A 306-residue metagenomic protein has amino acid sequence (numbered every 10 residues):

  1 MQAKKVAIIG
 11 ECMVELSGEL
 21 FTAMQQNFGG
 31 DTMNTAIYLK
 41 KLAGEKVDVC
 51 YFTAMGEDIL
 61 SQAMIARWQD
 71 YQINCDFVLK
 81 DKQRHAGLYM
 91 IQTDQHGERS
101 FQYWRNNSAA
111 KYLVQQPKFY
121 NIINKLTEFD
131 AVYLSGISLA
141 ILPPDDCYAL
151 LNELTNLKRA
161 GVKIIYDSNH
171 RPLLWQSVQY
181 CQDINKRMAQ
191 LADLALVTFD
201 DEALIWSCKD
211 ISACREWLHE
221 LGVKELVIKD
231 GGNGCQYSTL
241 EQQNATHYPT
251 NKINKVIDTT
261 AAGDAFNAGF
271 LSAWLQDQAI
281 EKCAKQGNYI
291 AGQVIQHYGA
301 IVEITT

Functional and structural regions predicted by a protein language model:
M1-I73: Glycine-rich phosphate/adenosyl-contacting loop at the front of the ribokinase-like
M1-K4, S207-T306: Conserved phosphate-binding/catalytic region of the ribokinase-like
L16, K46-G136: Conserved N-terminal subdomain of the carbohydrate kinase-like
L39, T198, G263: Short, conserved phosphate/pyrophosphate- and ester-handling motifs at nucleotide-, phospho-/glycolipid
I122-K125, R187-M188, H219: Structural alpha-helical scaffold elements that stabilize or flank donor/cofactor-binding regions in carbohydrate
A131, I137-E216, G234: Conserved beta-alpha-beta core of the PfkB/ribokinase-like small-molecule kinase fold
